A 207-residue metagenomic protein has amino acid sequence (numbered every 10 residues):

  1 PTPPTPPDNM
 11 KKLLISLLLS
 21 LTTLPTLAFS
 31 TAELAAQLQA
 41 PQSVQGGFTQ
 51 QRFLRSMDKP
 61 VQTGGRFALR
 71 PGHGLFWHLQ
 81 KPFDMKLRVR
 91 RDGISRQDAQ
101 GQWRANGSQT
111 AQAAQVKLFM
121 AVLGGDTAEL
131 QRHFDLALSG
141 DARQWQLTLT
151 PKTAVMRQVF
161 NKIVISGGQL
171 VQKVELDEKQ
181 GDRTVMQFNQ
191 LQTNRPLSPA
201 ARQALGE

Functional and structural regions predicted by a protein language model:
P1-N9: Short, Lys/Arg-enriched N-terminal segments with co-localized hydrophobic residues within the first ~10-30 amino acids
L13-T22: Sec-dependent N-terminal signal peptides
S20, L27-T49, F53-P60, Q203-E207: N-terminal leader/targeting segments and the immediate start of mature chains
F48, L69, L75-L79, I94-Q97 (+3 more regions): Short hydrophobic/aromatic-rich beta-strand segments that constitute the beta-sheet cores of beta-sandwich/beta-barrel
R55-V61, R66-P71, L75-K81, K86-V89 (+2 more regions): Structural recognition of beta-strand segments within beta-rich domains
Q62-R66, K86-R88, R104-N106, K162 (+1 more regions): Well-ordered beta-strand positions in beta-sheet-rich domains
D98-A121: Acidic/charged, solvent-exposed loop-and-adjacent secondary-structure segments enriched in E/D, K/R, S/T, and G/P
T127, Q131-D135, S139-E207: Gly/Pro-enriched, hydrophobic low-complexity segments that function as extracytoplasmic propeptides/linkers
